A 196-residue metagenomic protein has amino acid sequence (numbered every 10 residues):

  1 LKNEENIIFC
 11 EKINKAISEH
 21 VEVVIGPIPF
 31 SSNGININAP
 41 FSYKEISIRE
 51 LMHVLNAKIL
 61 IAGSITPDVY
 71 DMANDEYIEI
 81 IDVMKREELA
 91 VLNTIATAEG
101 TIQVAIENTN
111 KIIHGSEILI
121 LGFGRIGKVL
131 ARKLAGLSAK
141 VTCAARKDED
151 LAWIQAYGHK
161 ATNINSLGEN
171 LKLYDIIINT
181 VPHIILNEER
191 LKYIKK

Functional and structural regions predicted by a protein language model:
L1, H114-A135: Glycine-rich adenosine-cofactor-binding loop
L1, I28-P29, S64-Y70, A145-D150 (+1 more regions): Short, polar loop motifs at secondary-structure junctions
L1-N6, L137-Y157: NAD(P)-binding Rossmann-fold cofactor-contacting core
I7-A16, I81, K160-S166: Short acidic-hydrophobic, aromatic-tinged amphipathic segments that line or gate anion-handling sites
H20, I59, E117, A139-K140: Residues at the starts of beta-strands that form the adenosine-phosphate
G26-H114: Glycine/serine-rich phosphate-binding loop and adjoining beta1-alpha1 elements at the start of nucleotide-handling
S31-N33, E45-N56, Y157-K196: Rossmann-like adenosine-cofactor binding region
M84-A90, R146-D148, N165-G168, H183: Short, acidic/turn-prone active-site loops that include or flank metal/cofactor- and phosphate-binding residues
